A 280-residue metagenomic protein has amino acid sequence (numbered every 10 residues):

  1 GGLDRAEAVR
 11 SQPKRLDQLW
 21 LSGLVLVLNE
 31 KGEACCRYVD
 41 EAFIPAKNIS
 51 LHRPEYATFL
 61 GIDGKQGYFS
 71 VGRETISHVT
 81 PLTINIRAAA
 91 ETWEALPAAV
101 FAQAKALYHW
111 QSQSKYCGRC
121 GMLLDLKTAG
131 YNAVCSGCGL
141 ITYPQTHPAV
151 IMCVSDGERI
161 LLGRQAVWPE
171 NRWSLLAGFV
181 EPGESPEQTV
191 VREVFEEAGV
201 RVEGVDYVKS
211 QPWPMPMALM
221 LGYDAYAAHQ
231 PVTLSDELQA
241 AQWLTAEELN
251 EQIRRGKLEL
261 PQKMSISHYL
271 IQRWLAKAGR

Functional and structural regions predicted by a protein language model:
G1-S114, D125, P169-W173, L234-R280: Nudix hydrolase/Nudix homology domain
F59, Y116, I151-C153, L162 (+2 more regions): Conserved hydrophobic/aromatic beta-strand scaffold that supports enzyme active sites
A102-C153: Cys/His-rich short segments
D125-T128, G199-K209: Short, well-structured beta-strand/strand-turn elements
A133-S174, F179, R201-V202, D206 (+1 more regions): N-terminal strand-loop-strand
L176, V190, V194: Hydrophobic alpha-helical positions that pack around
E184: Surface-exposed, charge/polar-rich loops and edge strands
Q211-V232: Active-site-adjacent beta-strand/loop module that shapes the phosphate/pyrophosphate-binding cleft
